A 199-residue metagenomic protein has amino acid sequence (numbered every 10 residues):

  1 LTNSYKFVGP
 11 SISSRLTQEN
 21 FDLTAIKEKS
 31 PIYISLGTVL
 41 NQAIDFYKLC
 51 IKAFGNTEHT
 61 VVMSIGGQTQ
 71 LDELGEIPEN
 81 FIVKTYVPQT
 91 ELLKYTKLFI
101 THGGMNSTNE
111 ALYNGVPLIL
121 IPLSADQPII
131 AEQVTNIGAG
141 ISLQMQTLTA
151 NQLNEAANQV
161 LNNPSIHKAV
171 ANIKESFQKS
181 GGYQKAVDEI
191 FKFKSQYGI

Functional and structural regions predicted by a protein language model:
L1-I199: Catalytic core of nucleotide-sugar-dependent glycosyltransferases
